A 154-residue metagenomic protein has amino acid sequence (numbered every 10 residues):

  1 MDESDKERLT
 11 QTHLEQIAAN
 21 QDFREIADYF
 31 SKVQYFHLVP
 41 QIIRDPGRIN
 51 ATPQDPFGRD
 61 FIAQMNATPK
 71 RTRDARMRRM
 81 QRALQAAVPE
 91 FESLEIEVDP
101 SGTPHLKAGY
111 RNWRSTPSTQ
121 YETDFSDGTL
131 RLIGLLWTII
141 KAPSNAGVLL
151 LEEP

Functional and structural regions predicted by a protein language model:
M1-A86, E90-I96: Electropositive, glycine-dotted interaction segments that contact anionic polymers or phosphate-rich ligands
R82-I140, S144-P154: Conserved ABC ATPase signature
